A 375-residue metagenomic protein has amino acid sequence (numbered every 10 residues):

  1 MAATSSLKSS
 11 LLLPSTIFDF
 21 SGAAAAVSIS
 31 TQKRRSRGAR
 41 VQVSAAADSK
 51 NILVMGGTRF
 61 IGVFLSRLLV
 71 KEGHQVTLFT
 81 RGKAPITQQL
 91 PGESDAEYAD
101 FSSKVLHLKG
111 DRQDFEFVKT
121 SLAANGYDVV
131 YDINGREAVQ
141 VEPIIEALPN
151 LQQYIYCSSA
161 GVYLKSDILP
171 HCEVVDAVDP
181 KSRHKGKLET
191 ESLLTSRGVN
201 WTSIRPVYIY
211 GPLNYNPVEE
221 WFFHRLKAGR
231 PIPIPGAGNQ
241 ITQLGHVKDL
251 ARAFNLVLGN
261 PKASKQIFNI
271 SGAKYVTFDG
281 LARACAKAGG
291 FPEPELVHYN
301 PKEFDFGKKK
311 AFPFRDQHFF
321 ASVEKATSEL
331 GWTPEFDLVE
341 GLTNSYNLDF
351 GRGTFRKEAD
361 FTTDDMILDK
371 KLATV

Functional and structural regions predicted by a protein language model:
M1-A39: N-terminal chloroplast transit peptides
I17-A24, R34, R40-Q42, L256-H318 (+4 more regions): Mid/C-terminal beta-alpha module of Rossmann-like enzyme folds, strongest in SDR-family dehydrogenases/epimerases
A47-V76: N-terminal Rossmann NAD(P)H-binding glycine-rich loop of SDR-like oxidoreductase domains
F79-K83, D111-R112: N-terminal Rossmann-fold cofactor-binding loop
D100-D132, R136-I145: Conserved Rossmann-fold cofactor-binding substructure of NAD(P)-dependent oxidoreductases
S158, T190-L213: Conserved beta-loop-beta element that borders a ligand/cofactor-binding pocket
S159-K185, S192-S196: Active-site "gating" loop of Rossmann-like NAD(P)-dependent oxidoreductase/epimerase domains
N216-F222, P235-G259, K265-N269, G280 (+1 more regions): Substrate-positioning beta->alpha
